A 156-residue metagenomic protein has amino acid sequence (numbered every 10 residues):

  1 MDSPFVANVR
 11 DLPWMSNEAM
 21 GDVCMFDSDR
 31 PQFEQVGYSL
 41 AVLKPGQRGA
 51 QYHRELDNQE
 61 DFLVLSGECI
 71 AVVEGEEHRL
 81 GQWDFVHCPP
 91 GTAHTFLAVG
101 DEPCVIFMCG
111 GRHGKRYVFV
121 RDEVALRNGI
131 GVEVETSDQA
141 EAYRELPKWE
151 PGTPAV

Functional and structural regions predicted by a protein language model:
M1-V36, R121-V156: A short, N-terminal "cap"/entry segment at the start of jelly-roll beta-barrel domains of the cupin/DSBH fold
G21-F26, S39-E55, P90: Conserved short histidine dyad/triad with adjacent acidic residue
L40-P45, R54-V72, C109-G111: Short, conserved beta-strand element in jelly-roll/cupin
G49, Q59, S66-E68, G75 (+2 more regions): A generic structural motif
I70, P90-R116: Ligand-binding loop in jelly-roll beta-barrel domains
G75-G91: Short acidic-glycine-tyrosine-enriched beta hairpin
